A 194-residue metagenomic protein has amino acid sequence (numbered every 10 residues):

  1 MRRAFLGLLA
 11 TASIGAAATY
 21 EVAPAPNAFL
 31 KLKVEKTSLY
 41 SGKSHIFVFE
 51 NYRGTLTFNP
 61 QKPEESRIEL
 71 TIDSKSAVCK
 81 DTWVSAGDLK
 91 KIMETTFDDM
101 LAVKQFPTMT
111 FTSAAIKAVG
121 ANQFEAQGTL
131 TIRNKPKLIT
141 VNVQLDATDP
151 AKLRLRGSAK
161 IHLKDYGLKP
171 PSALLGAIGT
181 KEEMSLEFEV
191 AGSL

Functional and structural regions predicted by a protein language model:
R2-L6: N-terminal export leaders
L9-A17: Hydrophobic h-region of N-terminal signal peptides that target proteins for export in Gram-negative bacteria
A17-L194: Low-complexity, acidic/polar, glycine-enriched regions of mature
